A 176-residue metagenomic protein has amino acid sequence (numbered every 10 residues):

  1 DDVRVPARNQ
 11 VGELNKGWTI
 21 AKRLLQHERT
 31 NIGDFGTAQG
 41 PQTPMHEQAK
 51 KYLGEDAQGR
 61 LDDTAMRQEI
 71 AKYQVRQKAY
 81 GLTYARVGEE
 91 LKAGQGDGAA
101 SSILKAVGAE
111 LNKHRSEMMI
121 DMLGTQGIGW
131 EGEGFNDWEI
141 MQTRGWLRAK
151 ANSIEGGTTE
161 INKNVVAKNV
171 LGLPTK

Functional and structural regions predicted by a protein language model:
D1-Y80, N152, K168: Glycine-rich beta->alpha junctions and the first turn(s) of the following alpha-helix
A7, D97-G98, T175: Residue-level detector of short coil/turn "hinge" positions at structural boundaries
V11, N15-H27, N31-F35, L123-K176: Glycine-rich phosphate/cofactor-binding loops in nucleotide/flavin-utilizing enzymes
P41, D62, A100, T159-E160: Residue-level preference for nonpolar/small residues embedded in alpha-helices
H46, E117, N164-V165: Short glycine-/small-residue-rich flexible loop motifs, especially phosphate/cofactor-binding loops
A49, Q74, L91, M122-L123 (+2 more regions): Generic structural signal for hydrophobic core residues of well-folded globular domains
G54-A57, L61, R67, K78-G134: C-terminal helix-coil-helix/basic helical segment that borders enzyme active sites and/or dimer interfaces and provides
